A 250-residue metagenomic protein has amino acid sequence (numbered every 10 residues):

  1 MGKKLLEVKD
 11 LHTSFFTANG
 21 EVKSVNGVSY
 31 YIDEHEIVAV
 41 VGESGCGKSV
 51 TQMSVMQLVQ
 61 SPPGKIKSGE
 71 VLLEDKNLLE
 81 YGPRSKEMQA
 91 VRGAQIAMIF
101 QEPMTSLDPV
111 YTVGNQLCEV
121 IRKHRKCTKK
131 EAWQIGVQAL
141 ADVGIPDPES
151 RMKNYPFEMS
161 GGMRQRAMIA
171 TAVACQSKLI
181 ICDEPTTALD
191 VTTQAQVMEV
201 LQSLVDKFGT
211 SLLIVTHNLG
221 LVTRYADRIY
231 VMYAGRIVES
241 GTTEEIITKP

Functional and structural regions predicted by a protein language model:
F16, E70-A90, E199, E245-I246: ABC ATPase NBD Q-loop/coupling interface
K76-N77, E131-S150: Conserved ABC ATPase "signature" region
A174-K178: A short, proline-enriched helix->beta-strand linker immediately N-terminal to the Walker B motif in ABC-type P-loop
A195-F208, G220: Helical segment within the ABC ATPase nucleotide-binding domain
V222-R224: A short, surface-exposed alpha-helical micro-motif characterized by mixed small hydrophobic and charged/polar residues
S240-G241, K249: ABC ATPase "signature
